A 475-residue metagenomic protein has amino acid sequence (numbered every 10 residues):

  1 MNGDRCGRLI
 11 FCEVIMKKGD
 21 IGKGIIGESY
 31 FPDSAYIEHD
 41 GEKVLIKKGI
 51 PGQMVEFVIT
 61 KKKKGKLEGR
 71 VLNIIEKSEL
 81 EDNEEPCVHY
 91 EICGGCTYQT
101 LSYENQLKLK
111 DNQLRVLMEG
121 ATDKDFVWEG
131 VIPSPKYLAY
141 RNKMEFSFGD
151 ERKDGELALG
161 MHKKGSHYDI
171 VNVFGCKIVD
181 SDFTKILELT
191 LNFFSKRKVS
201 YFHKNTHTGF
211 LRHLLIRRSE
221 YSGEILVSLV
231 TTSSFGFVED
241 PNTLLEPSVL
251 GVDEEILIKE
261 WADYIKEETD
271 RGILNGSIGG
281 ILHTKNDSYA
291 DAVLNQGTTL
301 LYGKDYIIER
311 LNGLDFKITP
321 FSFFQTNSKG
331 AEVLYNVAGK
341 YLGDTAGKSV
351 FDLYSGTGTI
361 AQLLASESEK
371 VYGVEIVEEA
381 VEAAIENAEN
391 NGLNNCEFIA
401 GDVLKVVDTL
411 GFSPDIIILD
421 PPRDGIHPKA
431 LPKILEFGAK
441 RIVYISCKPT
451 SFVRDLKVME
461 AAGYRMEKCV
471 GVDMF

Functional and structural regions predicted by a protein language model:
D4-C6, I10, K17-G22, E28-P32 (+2 more regions): Rossmann-like S-adenosyl-L-methionine
I10-H89, K164, E397, K405: Terminal RNA-binding accessory module
I25, L117, I186-R197, E260 (+1 more regions): Generic non-transmembrane alpha-helical segments
A35-D40, G160-K164, S228-V230, A384: Short, acidic/hydrophobic/Gly-rich beta-strand patch recurrent on exposed beta strands that often constitutes part
G52, V179, N327: Short, conserved phosphate/pyrophosphate- and ester-handling motifs at nucleotide-, phospho-/glycolipid
N73-E85, I92-Y201, Y221: Extended interfacial segments that mediate partner engagement and assembly in macromolecular machines
L214: Flexible loop/N-cap segments at domain edges
R217-S219: Structural signature of eukaryotic scaffold interfaces centered on beta-propeller domains
